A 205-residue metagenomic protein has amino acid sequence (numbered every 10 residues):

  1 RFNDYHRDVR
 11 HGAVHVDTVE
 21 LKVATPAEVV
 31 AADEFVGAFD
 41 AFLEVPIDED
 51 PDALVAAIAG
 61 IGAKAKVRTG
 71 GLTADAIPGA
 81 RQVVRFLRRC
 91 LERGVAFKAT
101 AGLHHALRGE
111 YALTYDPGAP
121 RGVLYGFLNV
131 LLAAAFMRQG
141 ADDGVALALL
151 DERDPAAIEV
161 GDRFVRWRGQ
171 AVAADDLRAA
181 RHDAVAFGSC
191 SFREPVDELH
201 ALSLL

Functional and structural regions predicted by a protein language model:
R1-L205: Expand to "…catalyze enediolate/carbanion chemistry for C-C bond making/breaking, isomerization, decarboxylation
